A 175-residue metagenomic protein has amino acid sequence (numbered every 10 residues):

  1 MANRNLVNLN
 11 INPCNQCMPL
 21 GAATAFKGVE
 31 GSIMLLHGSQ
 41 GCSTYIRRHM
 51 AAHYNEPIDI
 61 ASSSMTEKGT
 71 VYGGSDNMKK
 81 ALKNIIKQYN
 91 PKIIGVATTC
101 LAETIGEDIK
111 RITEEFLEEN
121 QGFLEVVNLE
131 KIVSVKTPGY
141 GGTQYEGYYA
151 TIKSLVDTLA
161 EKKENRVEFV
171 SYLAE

Functional and structural regions predicted by a protein language model:
M1-E175: An N-terminal assembly and electron-transfer interface module characteristic of large anaerobic redox and radical
